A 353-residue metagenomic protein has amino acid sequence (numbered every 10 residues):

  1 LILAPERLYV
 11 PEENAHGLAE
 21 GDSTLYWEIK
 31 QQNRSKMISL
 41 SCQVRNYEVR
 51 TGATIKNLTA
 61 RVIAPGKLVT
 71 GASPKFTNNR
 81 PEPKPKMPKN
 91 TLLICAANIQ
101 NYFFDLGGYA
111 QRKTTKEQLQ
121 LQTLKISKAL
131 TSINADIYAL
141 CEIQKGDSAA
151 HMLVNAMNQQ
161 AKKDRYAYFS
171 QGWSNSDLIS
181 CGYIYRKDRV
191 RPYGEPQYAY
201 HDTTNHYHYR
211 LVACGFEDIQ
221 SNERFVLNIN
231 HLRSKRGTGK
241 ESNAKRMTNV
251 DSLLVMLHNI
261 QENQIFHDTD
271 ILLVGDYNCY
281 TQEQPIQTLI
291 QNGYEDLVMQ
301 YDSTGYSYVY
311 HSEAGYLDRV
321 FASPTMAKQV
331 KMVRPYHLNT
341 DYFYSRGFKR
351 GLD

Functional and structural regions predicted by a protein language model:
L1-A97, N101-G107, Q122-L124: Extended non-catalytic accessory segments flanking core domains
L1-L18, D22, Y26, G52-I55 (+7 more regions): Extracytoplasmic, non-cytosolic globular domains
N33-K36, C42-P83, G146-D147, R189-R191 (+4 more regions): Metal-dependent phosphoester-hydrolase catalytic domains
S35, I55-N57, T91-A96, A135-L140 (+5 more regions): Extracellular structured ligand-interaction cores
P65-S180, E223, K245-V255, F266-D270 (+1 more regions): N-terminal, active-site-proximal structural segment of metallo-dependent hydrolase catalytic domains
I99-Y102, I143, L232, Y277 (+1 more regions): Hydrophobic pocket-lining residues within nucleotide cofactor-binding pockets
D105-G108, T238-K240, V309, V330-V333: Short conserved micro-motifs at the rims of enzyme active sites and ligand-binding pockets
G146-L232: Structured beta-strand-rich core segments of catalytic domains in phosphoester-bond hydrolases
